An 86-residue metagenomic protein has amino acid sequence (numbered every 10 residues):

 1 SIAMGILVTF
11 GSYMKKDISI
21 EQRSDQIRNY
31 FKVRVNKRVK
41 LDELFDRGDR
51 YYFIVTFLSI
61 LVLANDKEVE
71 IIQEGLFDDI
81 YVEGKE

Functional and structural regions predicted by a protein language model:
S1-E86: Long, charge-dense, low-complexity tracts
